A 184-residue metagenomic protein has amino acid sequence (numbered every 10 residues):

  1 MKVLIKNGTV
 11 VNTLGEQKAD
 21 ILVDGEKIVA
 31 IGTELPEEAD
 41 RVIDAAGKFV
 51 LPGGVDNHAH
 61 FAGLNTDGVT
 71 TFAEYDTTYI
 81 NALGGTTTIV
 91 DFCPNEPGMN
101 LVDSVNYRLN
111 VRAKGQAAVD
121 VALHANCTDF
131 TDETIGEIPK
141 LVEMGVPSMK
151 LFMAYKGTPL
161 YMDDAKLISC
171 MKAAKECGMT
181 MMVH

Functional and structural regions predicted by a protein language model:
M1-L4, T9-P52: Histidine-rich, glycine-flanked metal-binding segment
G8, I21, E26, G47 (+6 more regions): Divalent metal-coordination and catalytic microenvironments
N12, C93, M153: Residues that line or immediately flank small-molecule/substrate-binding pockets and catalytic motifs
K18, I31-G32, N65, M99 (+1 more regions): Glycine/Thr-rich phosphate-binding loops of Rossmann-like dinucleotide-binding domains
A45-Q116: Metal-associated gating/positioning segment near the N- to mid-region
E96-Y107, V111-H184: Histidine/acidic-residue-rich, glycine-tolerant segments that coordinate divalent metal ions
